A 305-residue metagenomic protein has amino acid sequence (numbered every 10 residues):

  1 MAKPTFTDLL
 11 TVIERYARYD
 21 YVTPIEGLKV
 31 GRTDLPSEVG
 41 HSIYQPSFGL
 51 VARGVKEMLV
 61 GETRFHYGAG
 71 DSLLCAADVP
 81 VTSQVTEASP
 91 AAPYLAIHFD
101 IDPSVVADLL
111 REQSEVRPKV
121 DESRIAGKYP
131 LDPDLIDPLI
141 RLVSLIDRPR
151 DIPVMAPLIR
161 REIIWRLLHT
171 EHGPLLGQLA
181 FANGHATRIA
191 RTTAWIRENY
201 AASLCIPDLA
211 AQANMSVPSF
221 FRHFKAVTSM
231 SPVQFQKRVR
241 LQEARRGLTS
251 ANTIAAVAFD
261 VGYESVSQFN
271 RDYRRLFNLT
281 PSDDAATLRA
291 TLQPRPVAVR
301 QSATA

Functional and structural regions predicted by a protein language model:
M1-R32, S37-E38, P118-A126, L145 (+2 more regions): A short, N-terminal "cap"/entry segment at the start of jelly-roll beta-barrel domains of the cupin/DSBH fold
A2-P4, D8, V106-L167, T192-A194: Amphipathic alpha-helical segments enriched in hydrophobic/aromatic residues interleaved with Lys/Arg
Y21-R117: N-terminal regulatory/effector-sensing and dimerization cores that precede helix-turn-helix DNA-binding domains
E57, S203, A251-N252: Residue at a beta-strand N-cap/secondary-structure junction
E162, R166-H172, L179-F181, H185 (+3 more regions): Basic/polar phosphate-binding segments, predominantly the helix-turn-helix DNA-binding elements of transcriptional
A182, Q236-R245, D283-P296: Short, basic, alpha-helical segments at the C-terminal edge of helix-turn-helix-like DNA-binding modules
W195-N199, R246-S250: Short alpha-helical segment immediately N-terminal to, or the first helix within, an HTH/HTH-like DNA-binding domain
S250, D260, S267-A305: …primarily DNA-binding HTH/wHTH and HhH modules…
